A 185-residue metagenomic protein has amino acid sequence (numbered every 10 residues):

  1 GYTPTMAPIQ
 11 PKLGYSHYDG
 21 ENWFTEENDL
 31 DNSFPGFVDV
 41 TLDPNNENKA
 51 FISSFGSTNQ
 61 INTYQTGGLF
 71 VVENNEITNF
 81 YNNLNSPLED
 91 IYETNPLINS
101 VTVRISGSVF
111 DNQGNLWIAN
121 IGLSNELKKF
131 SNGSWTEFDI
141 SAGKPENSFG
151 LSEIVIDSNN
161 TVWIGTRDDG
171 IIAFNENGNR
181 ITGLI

Functional and structural regions predicted by a protein language model:
G1-I185: Carboxylate-rich, polar loop motifs that coordinate divalent cations or form catalytic acidic clusters
